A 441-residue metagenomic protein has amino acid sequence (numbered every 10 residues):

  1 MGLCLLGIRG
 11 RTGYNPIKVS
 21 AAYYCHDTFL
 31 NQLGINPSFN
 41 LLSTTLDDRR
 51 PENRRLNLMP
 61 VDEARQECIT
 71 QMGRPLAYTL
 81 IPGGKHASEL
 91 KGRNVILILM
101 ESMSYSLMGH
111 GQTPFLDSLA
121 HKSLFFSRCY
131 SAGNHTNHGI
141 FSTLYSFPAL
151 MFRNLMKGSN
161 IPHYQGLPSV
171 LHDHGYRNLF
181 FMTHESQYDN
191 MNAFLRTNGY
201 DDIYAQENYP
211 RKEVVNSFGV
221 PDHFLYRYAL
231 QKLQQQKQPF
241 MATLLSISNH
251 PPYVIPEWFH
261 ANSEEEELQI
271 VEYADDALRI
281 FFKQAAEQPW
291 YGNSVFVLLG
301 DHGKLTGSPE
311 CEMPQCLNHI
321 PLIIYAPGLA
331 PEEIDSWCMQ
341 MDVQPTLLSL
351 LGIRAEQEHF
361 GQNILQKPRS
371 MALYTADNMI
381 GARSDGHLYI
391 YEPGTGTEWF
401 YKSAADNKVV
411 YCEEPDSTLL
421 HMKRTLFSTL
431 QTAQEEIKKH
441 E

Functional and structural regions predicted by a protein language model:
C4-L5: Structural signal for membrane-spanning alpha-helices in multi-pass inner-membrane proteins, emphasizing helix cores
R9-G361, K367-N378, H387: Soluble catalytic regions of membrane-associated enzymes that act on cell-envelope and secretory-pathway components
A355, H359-E441: Phosphate/adenylate-binding glycine loop and adjacent helical scaffold
